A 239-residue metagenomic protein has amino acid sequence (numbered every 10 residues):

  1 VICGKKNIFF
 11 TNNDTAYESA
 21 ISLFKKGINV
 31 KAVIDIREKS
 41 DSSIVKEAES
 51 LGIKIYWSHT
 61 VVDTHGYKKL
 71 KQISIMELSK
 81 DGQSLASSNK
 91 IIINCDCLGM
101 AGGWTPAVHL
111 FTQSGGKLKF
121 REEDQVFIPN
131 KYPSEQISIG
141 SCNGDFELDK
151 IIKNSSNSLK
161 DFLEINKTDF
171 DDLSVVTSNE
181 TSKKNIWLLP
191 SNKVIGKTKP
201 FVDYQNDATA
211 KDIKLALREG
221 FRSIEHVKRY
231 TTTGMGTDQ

Functional and structural regions predicted by a protein language model:
V1-Q239: Residues forming the flavin
